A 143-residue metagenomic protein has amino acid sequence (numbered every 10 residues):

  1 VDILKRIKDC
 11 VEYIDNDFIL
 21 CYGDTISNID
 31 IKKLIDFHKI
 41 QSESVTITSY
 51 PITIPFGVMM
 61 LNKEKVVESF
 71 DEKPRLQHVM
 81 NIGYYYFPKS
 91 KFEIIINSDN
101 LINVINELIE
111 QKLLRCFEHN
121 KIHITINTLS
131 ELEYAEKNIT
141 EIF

Functional and structural regions predicted by a protein language model:
V1-F18: Short phosphate-binding loop-to-helix
R6, S42, G83: Catalytic-loop motifs flanking and including active-site residues across diverse enzymes
F18-I19, I26, K32-I35, K39 (+2 more regions): Catalytic-core segments of class I nucleotidyltransferases/pyrophosphorylases that form NMP-activated intermediates
Y22-G23, I47: Small/polar loops that bind or transfer phosphate-bearing groups
Q41-P51: A short, conserved acidic/glycine-rich loop-to-beta-strand motif that forms the donor nucleotide-sugar/metal
S42, K63-E64: Short, glycine- and charge-enriched coil/turn segments that flank and shape catalytic ligand pockets
M59-L61, C116: A structural signal for short hydrophobic beta-strand segments in well-ordered beta-sheet cores
